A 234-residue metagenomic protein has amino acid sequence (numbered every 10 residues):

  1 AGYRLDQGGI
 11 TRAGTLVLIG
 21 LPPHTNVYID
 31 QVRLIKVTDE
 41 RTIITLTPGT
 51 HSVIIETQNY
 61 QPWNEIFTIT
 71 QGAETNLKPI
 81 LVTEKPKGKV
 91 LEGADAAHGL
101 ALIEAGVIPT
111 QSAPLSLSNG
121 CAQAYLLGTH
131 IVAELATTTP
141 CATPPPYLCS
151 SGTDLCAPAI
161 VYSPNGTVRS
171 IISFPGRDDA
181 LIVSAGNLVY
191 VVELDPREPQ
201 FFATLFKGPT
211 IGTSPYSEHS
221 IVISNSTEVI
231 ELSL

Functional and structural regions predicted by a protein language model:
A1-L115, N119-A122, H130-I131, T138-P145 (+3 more regions): Short loop/turn and low-complexity linker motifs enriched in small/turn-promoting residues
S116-L234: Extracytoplasmic/luminal low-complexity segments enriched in Pro/Gly and acidic/polar residues that act as flexible
